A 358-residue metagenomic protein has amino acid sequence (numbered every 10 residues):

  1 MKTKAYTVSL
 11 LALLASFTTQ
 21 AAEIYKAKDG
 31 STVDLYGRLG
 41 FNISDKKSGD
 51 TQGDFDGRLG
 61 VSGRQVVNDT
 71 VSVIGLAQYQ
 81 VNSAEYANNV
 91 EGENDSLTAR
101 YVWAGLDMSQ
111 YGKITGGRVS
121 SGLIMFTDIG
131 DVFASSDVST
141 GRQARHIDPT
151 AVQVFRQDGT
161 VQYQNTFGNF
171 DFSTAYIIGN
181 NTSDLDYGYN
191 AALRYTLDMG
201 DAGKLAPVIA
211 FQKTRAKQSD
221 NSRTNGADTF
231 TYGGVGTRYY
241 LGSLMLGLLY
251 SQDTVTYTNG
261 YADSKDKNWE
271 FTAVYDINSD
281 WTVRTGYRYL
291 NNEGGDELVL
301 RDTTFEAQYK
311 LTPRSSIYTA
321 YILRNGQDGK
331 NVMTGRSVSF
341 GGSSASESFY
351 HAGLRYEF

Functional and structural regions predicted by a protein language model:
M1-K28: Cleavable N-terminal export/targeting peptides
A22-N181, L185-Y187, R194-D198: Outer membrane beta-barrel
L35-G37, G75, I114-G116, F172-T174 (+9 more regions): Membrane-embedded beta-strand positions of outer-membrane beta-barrel proteins
F41-D45, Y79-S83, S120-G122, N169 (+9 more regions): Transmembrane beta-strands of outer-membrane beta-barrel pores
F55-L59, R100-A104, Q157-V161, Y189-A191 (+4 more regions): Hydrophobic, lipid-facing positions within transmembrane beta-strands of outer-membrane proteins
V67-V73, Q110-I114, N169-F172, G200-P207 (+3 more regions): Repeated loop/turn-to-beta-strand initiation elements of outer-membrane beta-barrel proteins
G188-F305: Detector for outer-membrane/organellar transmembrane beta-barrel domains, recognizing the amphipathic beta-strand
Y309-L311, L323, G342-F358: Outer-membrane beta-barrel "beta-signal"
